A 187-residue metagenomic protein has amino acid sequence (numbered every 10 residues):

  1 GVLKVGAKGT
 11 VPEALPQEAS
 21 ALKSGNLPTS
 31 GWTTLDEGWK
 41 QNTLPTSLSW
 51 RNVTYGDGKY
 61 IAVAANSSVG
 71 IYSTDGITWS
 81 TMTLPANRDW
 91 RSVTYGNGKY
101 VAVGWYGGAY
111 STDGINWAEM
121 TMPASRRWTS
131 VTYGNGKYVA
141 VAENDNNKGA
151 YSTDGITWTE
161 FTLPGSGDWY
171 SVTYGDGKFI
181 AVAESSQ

Functional and structural regions predicted by a protein language model:
V2-V5, T10, E18-Y55, Y60: An edge-strand/N-cap motif at the start of beta-rich repeat modules
G25-L35, Y174, K178-Q187: Short, intrinsically disordered, charge-balanced linker/junction segments flanking boundaries in proteins
T33-K40, I77-S80, I115-A118, I156-T159: Beta-strand initiation motifs
Q41-T46, M82-A86, M120-A124, E160-G165: Short loop/turn motifs that cap or connect beta-strands within the blades of beta-propeller-type repeat domains
L48-T54, R88-Y95, R126-Y133, G167-Y174: Repeated scaffold domains used in trafficking and secretory/extracellular systems, primarily beta-propellers
G58-A62, G98-A102, G136-A140, G177-A181: Entry beta-strands of beta-propeller and related beta-repeat scaffolds
